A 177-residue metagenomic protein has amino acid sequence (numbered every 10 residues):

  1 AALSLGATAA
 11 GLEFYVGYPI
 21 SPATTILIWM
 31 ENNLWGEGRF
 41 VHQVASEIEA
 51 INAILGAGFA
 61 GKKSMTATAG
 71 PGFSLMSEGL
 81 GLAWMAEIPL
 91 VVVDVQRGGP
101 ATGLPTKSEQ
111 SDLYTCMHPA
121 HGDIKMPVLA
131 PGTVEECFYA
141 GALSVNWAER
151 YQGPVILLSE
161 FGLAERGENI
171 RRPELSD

Functional and structural regions predicted by a protein language model:
A1-A7, E149, V155, D177: Short intrinsically disordered, low-complexity coil segments enriched in acidic
A1-M126, A130-P131: Thiamine diphosphate
N52-A53, Y139, R166-E168: Short, solvent-exposed polar/charged micro-motifs at secondary-structure junctions
A60-K62, S144, R171-D177: Short, charged low-complexity intrinsically disordered segments located at boundaries of structured domains
E87, Y151-Q152: A structural signal for short coil/turn segments at secondary-structure junctions
G103-T106, F138, N169: C-terminal structured domain segments across diverse proteins
D123-A148: Active-site/ligand-binding-proximal alpha/beta "capping" segment
Q152-D177: Conformationally flexible catalytic loops at phosphate/diphosphate-handling active centers
